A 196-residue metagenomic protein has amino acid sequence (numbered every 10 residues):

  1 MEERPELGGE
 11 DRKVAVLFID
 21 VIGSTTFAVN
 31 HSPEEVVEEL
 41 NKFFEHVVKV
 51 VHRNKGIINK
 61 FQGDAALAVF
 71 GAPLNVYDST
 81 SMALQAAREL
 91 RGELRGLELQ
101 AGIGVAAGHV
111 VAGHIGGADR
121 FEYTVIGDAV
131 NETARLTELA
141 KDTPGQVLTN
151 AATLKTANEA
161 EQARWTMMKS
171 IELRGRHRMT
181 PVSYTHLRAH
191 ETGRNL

Functional and structural regions predicted by a protein language model:
R4-Q85, Y123: Catalytic NTP-binding/metal-coordinating core of nucleotidyl cyclase/transferase enzymes
V16, Q100-G102, Q146: Beta-sheet entry/capping signal
D20, K60, D64, D128 (+2 more regions): Acidic active-site catalytic centers that drive phospho-/nucleotidyl reactions and related ester hydrolyses
L40-G56, A72-I103, A107, D128-K141 (+2 more regions): Alpha-helical scaffold within the catalytic cores of cyclic-nucleotide enzymes
A66, A106, V110-V111: Conserved sequence/active-site signature of Rossmann-fold short-chain dehydrogenase/reductase
V110-A112, L139-R188, R194: Cytosolic regulatory/linker segments at or just downstream of nucleotide-handling modules in signal-transduction
I115-G116: Cytochrome P450 core scaffold surrounding the K-helix E-X-X-R motif and the conserved "meander" helix-loop region
